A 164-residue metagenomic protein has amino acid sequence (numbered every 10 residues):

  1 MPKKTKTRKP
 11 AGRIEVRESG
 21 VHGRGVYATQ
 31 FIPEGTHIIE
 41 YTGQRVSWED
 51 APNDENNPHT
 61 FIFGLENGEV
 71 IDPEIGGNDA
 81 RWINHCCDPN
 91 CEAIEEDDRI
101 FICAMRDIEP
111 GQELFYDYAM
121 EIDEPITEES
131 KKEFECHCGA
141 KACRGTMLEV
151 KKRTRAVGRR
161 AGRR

Functional and structural regions predicted by a protein language model:
P2-I94: Catalytic cores of histone-lysine modification enzymes
P2-K4, C86-R164: C-terminal SET catalytic tail plus cysteine-rich post-SET Zn-binding segment of SAM-dependent SET-domain
